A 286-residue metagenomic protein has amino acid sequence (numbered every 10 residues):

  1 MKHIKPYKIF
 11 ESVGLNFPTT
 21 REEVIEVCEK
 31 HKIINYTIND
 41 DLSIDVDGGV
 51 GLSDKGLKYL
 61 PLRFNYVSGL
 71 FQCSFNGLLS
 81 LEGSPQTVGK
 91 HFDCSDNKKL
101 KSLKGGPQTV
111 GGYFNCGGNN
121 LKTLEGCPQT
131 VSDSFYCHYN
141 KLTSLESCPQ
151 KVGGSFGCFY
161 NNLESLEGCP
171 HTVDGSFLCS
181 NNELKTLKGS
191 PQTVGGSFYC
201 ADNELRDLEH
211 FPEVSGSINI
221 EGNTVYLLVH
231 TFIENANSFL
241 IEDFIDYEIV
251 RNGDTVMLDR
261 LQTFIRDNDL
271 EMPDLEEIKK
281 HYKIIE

Functional and structural regions predicted by a protein language model:
M1-Y59, Y226-E286: N-terminal capping/linker segments that flank leucine-rich repeat
K30-K99, T109-G112, C116, V131-D133 (+4 more regions): LRR N-terminal entry segment and analogous cap-like coil->beta motifs
K55, N76, N97-K98, N119 (+5 more regions): Conserved "Asn-ladder"/turn position within leucine-rich repeats
L60, C73, L81-S84, V88 (+7 more regions): Canonical leucine-rich repeat
L70, V88, G106, V110 (+2 more regions): N-terminal leader/targeting and pre-domain segments
P191, Y199-D202, L208-D246: Active-site/pore-lining binding-face segments in mid-to-C-terminal subdomains
